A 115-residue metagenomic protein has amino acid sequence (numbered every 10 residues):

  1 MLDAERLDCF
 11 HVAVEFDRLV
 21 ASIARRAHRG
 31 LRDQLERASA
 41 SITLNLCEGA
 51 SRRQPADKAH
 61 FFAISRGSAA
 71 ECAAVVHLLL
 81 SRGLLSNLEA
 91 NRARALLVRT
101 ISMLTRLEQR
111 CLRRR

Functional and structural regions predicted by a protein language model:
M1-R115: Amphipathic alpha-helical assembly/interaction segments
